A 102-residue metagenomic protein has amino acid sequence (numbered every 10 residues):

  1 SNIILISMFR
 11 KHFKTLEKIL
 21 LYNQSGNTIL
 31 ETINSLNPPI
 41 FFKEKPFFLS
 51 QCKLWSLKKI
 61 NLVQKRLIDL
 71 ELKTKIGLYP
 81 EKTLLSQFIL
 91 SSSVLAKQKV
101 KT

Functional and structural regions predicted by a protein language model:
S1-K59, A96-K97, K101: Small-residue-rich helix-loop
I4-K11, L62-K65, D69, L84-F88: Amphipathic alpha-helical interaction segments
E17, E31, E44, K65 (+2 more regions): Glutamate identity and glutamate-enriched acidic tracts
F48-Y79: C-terminal capping/gating helix-and-loop segments adjacent to ligand/active sites or protein-protein/ligand interfaces
L78-T102: Short, charged, intrinsically disordered terminal tails
